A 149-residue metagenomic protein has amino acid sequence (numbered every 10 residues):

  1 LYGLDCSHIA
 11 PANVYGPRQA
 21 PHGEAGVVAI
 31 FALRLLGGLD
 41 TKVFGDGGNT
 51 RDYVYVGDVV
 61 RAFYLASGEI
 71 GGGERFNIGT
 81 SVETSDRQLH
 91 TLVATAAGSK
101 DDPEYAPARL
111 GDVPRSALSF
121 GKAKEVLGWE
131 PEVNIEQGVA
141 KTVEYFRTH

Functional and structural regions predicted by a protein language model:
L1-P17: Conserved beta-loop-beta element that borders a ligand/cofactor-binding pocket
N13, P17, L33-H149: C-terminal substrate-binding subdomain of Rossmann-fold SDR/epimerase-dehydratase oxidoreductases
R18-G23: Short, solvent-exposed loop/turn segments at secondary-structure boundaries
